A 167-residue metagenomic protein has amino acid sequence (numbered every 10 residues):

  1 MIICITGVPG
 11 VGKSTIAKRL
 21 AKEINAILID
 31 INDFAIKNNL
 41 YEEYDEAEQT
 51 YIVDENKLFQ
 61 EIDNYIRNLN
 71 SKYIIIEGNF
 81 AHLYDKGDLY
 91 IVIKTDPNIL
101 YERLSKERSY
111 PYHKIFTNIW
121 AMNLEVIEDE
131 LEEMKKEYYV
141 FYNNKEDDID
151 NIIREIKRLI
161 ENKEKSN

Functional and structural regions predicted by a protein language model:
I5: Hydrophobic anchor at the beta1->P-loop junction of P-loop NTPases
V8: P-loop (Walker A) phosphate-binding loop of NTP-binding proteins
K13: Conserved lysine of the Walker
I16: Hydrophobic positions on the alpha1 helix immediately C-terminal to the Walker A/P-loop
I27-Y84: ATP-dependent small-molecule kinase phosphotransfer cores that center on conserved nucleotide phosphate-binding segments
E43, T95-Y139: A glycine- and Lys/Arg-enriched "phosphate-lid" helix/loop adjacent to the NTP-binding pocket of small-molecule kinases
S71, E102-K106, L131-N167: NTP-dependent small-molecule kinase module
I74, Y90-V92: Short, well-ordered beta-strand core segments
